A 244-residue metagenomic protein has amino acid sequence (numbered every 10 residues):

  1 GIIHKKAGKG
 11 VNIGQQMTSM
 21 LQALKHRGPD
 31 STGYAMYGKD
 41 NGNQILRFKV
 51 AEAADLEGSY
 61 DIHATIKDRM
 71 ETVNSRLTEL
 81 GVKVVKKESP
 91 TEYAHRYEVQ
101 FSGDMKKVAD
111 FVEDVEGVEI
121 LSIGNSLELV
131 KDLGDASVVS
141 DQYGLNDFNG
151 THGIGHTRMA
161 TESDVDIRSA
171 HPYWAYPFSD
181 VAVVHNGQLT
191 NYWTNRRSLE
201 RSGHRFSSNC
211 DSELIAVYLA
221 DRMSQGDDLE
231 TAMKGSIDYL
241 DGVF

Functional and structural regions predicted by a protein language model:
G1-F244: Conserved short alpha-helical segments that host acidic/polar catalytic motifs at enzyme active sites
